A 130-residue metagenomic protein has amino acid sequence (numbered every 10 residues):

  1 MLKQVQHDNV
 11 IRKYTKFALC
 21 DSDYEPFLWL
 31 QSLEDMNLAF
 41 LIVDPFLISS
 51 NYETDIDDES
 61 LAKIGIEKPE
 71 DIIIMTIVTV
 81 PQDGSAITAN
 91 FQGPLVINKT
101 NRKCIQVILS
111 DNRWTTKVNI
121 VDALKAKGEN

Functional and structural regions predicted by a protein language model:
M1-S50, P69-M75, T79-N130: Long, compositionally biased stretches
N51-I56: Extended catalytic/binding region for NAD+/ADP-ribose chemistry, centered on the ART fold
D58-E67: Short active-site loop/helix that positions an aromatic residue
